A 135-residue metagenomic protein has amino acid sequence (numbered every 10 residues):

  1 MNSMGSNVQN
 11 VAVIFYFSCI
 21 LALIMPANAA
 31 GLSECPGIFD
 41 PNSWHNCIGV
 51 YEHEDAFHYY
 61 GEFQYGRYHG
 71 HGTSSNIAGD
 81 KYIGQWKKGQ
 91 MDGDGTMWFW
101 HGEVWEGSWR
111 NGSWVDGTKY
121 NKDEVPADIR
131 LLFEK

Functional and structural regions predicted by a protein language model:
M1-N2, W114: A broad structural signal for short, well-ordered beta-strand segments within beta-sheet-rich domains
N2-F15: Bacterial N-terminal signal peptides that target proteins for export
V13-L23: Bacterial N-terminal signal peptides
L23-K135: Glycine/tyrosine- and acidic-biased, solvent-exposed loop/turn segments at the edges of beta-strands
